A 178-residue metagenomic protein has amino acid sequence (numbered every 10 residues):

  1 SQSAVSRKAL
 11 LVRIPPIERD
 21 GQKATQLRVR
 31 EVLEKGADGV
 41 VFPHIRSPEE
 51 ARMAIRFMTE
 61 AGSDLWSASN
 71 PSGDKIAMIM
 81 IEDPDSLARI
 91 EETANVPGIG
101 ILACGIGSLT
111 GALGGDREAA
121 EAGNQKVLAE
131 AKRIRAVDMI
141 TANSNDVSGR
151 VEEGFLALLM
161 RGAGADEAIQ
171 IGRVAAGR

Functional and structural regions predicted by a protein language model:
S1-R178: Expand to "…catalyze enediolate/carbanion chemistry for C-C bond making/breaking, isomerization, decarboxylation
